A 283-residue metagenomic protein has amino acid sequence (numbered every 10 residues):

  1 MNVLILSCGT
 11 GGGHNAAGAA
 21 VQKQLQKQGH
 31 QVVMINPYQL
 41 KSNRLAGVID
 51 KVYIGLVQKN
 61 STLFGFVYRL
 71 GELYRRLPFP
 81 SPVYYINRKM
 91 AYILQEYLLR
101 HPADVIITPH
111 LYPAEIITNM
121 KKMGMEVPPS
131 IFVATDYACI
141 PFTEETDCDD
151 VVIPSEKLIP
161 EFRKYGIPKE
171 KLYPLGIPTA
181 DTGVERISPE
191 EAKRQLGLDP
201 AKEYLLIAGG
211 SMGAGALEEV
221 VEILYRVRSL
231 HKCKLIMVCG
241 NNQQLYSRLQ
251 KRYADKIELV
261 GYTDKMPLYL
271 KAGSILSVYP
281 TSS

Functional and structural regions predicted by a protein language model:
M1-L4: Extreme N-terminal starter segment of soluble prokaryotic enzymes
C8-A17, G215: A short, glycine/small-residue-rich beta-strand->loop->alpha-helix junction that serves as a flexible
A20-Q95: Conserved N-terminal ligand/cofactor-binding loop architecture of enzyme catalytic domains
V83-Y84, A91-L111: Short N-terminal targeting/anchoring amphipathic segment
M123-E185: Active-site-proximal region of nucleotide-activated glycan assembly enzymes, centered on histidine/acidic-rich loops
E185-L198: A short helix/loop element that forms part of the nucleotide-sugar donor recognition site in Leloir-type
L198-A272: Donor-nucleotide binding loops and adjacent catalytic segments primarily of GT-B fold Leloir glycosyltransferases
K271-S283: Acidic donor-binding loop of glycosyltransferase active sites
